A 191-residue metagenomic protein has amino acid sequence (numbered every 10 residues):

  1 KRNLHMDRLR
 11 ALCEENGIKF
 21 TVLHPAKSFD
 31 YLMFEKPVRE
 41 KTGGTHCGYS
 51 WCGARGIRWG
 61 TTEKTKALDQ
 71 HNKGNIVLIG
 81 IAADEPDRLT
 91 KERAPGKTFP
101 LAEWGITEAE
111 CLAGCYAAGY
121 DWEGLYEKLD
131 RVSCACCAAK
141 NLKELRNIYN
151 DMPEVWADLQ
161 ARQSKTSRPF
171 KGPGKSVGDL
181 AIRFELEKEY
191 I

Functional and structural regions predicted by a protein language model:
K1-I191: Nucleotide-activated chemistry modules centered on ATP-dependent adenylation/adenylyltransferase
